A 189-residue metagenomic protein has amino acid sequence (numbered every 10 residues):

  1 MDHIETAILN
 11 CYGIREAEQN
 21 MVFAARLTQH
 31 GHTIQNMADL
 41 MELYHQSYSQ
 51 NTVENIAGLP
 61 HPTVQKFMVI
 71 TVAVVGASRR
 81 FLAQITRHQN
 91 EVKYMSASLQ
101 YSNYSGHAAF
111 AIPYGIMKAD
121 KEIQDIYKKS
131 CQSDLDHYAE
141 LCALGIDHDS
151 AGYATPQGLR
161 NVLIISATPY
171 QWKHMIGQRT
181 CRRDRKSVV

Functional and structural regions predicted by a protein language model:
M1-V189: Family-specific signature for flavin-dependent thymidylate synthase
